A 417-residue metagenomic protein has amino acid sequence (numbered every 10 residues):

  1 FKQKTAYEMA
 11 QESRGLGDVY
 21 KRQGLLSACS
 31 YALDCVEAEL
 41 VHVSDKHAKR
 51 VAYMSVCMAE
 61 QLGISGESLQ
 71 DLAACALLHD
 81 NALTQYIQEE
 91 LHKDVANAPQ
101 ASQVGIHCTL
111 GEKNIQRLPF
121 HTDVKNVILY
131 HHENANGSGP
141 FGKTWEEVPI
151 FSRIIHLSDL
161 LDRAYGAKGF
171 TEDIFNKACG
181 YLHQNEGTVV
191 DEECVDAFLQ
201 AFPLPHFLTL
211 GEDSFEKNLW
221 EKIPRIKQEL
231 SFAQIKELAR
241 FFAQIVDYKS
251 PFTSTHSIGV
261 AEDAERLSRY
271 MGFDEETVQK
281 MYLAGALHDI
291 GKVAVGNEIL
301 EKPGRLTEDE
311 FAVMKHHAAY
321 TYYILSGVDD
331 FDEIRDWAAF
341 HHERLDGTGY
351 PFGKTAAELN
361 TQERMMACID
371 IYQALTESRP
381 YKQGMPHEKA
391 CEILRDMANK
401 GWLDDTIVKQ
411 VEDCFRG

Functional and structural regions predicted by a protein language model:
F1-Y20: Single conserved hydrophobic/aromatic residue that forms the stacking wall/gate of nucleotide- or nucleobase-binding
K21-G417: Histidine- and acidic-residue-rich, metal-dependent catalytic cores
